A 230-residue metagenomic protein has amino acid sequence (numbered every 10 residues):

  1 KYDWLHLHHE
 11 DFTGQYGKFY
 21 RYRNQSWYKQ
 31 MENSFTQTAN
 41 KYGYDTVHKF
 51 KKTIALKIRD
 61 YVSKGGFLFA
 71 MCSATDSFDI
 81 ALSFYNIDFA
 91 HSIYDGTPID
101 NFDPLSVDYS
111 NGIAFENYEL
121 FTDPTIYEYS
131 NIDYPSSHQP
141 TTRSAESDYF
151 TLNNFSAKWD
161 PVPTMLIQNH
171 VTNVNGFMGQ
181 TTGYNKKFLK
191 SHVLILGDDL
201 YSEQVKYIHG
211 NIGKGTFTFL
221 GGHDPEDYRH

Functional and structural regions predicted by a protein language model:
K1-L5, E10, A70-G96, Y207-H209 (+1 more regions): Well-ordered, non-transmembrane segments within structured domains
K1-T75, I80-A81: Helical hinge/lid and interdomain linker segments adjacent to catalytic or ligand-binding clefts that mediate domain
Y16-G17, F102-D103, R229: Short, charged, surface-exposed secondary-structure boundary motifs
G43-Y44, K52, L56-S63, T75 (+1 more regions): Serine-dependent carboxylesterase/thioesterase catalytic core of lipase-like alpha/beta-hydrolase/SGNH enzymes
D76, S106-Y228: Catalytic beta-strand/loop cores that center a nucleophilic Ser/Cys/Thr and support acyl-enzyme chemistry
H91-S92, D227-R229: Compositionally biased, low-complexity linear motifs
